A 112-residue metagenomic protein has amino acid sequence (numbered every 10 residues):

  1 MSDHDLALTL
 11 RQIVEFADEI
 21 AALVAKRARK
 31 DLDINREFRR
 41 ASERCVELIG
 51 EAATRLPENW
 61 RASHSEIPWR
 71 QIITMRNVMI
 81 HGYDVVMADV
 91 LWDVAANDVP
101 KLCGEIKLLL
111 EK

Functional and structural regions predicted by a protein language model:
M1-K112: Solvent-exposed interaction patches of small proteins and small membrane subunits
